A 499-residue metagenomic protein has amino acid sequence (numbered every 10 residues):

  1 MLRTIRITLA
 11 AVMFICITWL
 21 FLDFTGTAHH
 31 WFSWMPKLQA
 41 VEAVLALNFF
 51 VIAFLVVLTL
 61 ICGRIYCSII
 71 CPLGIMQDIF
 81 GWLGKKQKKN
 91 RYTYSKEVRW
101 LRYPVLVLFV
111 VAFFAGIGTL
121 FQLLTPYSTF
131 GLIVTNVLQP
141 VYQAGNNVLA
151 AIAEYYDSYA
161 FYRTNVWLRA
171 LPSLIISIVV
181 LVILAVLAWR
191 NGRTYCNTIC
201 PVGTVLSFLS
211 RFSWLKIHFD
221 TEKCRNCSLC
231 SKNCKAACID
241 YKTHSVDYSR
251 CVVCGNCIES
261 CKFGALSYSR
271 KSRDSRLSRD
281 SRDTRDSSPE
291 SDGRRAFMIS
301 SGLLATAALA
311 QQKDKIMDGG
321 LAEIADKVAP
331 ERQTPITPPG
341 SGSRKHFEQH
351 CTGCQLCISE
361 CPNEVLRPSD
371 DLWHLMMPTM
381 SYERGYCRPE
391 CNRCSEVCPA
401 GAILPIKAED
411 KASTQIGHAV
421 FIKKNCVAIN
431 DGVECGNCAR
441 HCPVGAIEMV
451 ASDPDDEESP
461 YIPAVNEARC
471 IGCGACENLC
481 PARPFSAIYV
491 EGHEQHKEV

Functional and structural regions predicted by a protein language model:
M1-H244, S249-R250, G255-V499: Non-ligating segments of multi-cofactor redox enzymes
